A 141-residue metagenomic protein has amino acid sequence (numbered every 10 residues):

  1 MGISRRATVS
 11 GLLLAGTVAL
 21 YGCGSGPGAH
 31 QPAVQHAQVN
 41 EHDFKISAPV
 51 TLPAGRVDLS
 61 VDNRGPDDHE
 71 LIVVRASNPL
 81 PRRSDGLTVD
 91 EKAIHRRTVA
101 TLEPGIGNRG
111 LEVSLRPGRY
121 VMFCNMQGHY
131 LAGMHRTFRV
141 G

Functional and structural regions predicted by a protein language model:
M1-I3: N-terminal secretory signal peptides that target proteins for export/translocation
T8-V9: N-terminal export leaders
A19-G22: C-terminal motif of bacterial Sec signal peptides marking the signal peptidase cleavage site
S25-P27, P66, R97-G141: Extracellular/periplasmic metallocenter environments
H30-D58: N-terminal edge beta-strand
A48-V73, R109-F123: Beta-strand cores of secreted/periplasmic/IMS beta-sandwich domains, seen most often in copper-related folds
S77-L87: Short aromatic-acidic-glycine turn motif
T88-R96: Short beta-strand and strand-turn-strand segments in soluble, beta-rich domains
